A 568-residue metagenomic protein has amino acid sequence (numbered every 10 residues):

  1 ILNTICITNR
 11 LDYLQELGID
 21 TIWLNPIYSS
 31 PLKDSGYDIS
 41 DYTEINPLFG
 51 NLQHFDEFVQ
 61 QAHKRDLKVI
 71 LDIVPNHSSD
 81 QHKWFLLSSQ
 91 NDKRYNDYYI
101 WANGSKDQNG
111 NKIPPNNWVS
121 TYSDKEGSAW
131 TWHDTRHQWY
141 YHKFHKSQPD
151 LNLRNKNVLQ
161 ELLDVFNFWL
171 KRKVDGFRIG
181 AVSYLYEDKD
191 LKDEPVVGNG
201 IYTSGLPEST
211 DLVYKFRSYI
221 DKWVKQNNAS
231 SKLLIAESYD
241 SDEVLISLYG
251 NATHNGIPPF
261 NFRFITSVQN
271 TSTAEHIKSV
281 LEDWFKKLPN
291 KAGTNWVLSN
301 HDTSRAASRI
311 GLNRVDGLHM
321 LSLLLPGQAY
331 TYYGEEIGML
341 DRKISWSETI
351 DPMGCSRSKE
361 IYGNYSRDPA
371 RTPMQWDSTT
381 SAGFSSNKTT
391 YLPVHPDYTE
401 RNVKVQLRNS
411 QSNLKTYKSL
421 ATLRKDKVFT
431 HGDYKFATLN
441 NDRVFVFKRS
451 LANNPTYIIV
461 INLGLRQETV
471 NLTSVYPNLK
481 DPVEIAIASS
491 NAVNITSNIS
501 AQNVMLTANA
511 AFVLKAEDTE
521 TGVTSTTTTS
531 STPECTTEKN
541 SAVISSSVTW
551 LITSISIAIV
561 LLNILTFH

Functional and structural regions predicted by a protein language model:
I1, P149-L159, I201-G205, R305-N313 (+3 more regions): Active-site rim elements
I1-N167, K171, Y184-D242, M374: Acidic/aromatic-lined carbohydrate-recognition and catalytic surfaces of CAZymes acting on diverse glycans
I1-W23, S29, D56, Q61-A62 (+6 more regions): Carbohydrate-interacting/catalytic domains
I22, F177-I179: Hydrophobic residues within beta-strands of alpha/beta enzymes
S30-P31, H77-S79, R178, Y184-K189 (+7 more regions): Flexible loop/turn segments at secondary-structure boundaries
L32-G36, I246-A252, K448-R449, V504: Short glycine-biased active-site loop of nucleotidyltransferases that positions the nucleotide triphosphate and helps
D80-W118, V213, R217-P373, S378: Conserved alpha/beta catalytic core and glycan-binding cleft of carbohydrate-active enzymes
V543-H568: Cleavable C-terminal sorting propeptides in eukaryotic secreted/cell-surface proteins
